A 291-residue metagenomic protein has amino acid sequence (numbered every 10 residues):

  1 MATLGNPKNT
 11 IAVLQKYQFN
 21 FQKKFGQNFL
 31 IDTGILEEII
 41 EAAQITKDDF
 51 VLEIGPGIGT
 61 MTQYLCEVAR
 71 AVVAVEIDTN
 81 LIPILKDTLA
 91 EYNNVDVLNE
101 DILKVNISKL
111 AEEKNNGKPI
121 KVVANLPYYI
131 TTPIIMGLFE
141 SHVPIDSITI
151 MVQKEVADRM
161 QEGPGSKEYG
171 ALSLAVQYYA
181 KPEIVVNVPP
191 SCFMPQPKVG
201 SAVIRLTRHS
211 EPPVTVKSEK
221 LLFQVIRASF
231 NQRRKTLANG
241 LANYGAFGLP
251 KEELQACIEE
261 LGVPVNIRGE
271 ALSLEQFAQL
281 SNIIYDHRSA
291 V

Functional and structural regions predicted by a protein language model:
M1-A228, A256-E259, E270, Q279 (+1 more regions): Catalytic cores of RNA-modifying enzymes
N231-R233: Active-site-proximal catalytic alpha-helix in oxidoreductases
A242-F247: Short helix-coil junctions and helix-kink-helix linkers
